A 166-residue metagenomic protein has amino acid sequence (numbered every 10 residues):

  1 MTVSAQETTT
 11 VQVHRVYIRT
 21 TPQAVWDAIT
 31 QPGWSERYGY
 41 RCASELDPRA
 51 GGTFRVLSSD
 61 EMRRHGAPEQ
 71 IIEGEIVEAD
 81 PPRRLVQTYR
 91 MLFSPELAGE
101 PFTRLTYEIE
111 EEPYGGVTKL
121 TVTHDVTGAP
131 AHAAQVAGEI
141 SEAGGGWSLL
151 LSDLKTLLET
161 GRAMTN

Functional and structural regions predicted by a protein language model:
M1-E45, R49: Hydrophobic ligand-binding cavity/cleft-lining segments
T9-R15, P22, T53, I71 (+3 more regions): Intrinsic-disorder/low-complexity, polar/charged segments enriched in Ser/Thr/Lys/Arg/Asp/Glu/Gln
R15-R19, D47, R55, E75 (+1 more regions): Generic structural detector for well-ordered beta-strands
V25-W26, S35, F54, I76 (+4 more regions): Hydrophobic pocket/interface hotspot
E36-R37, S44-E45, H65-V117: Hydrophobic-ligand binding "helix-grip"
R55-E61, T88-L92, T123-T127: Generic short beta-strand segments
P95-G145: Beta-strand/loop substructures that line and gate deep hydrophobic ligand-binding cavities in soluble
T156-N166: Short, highly charged C-terminal tails/helix-capping segments
